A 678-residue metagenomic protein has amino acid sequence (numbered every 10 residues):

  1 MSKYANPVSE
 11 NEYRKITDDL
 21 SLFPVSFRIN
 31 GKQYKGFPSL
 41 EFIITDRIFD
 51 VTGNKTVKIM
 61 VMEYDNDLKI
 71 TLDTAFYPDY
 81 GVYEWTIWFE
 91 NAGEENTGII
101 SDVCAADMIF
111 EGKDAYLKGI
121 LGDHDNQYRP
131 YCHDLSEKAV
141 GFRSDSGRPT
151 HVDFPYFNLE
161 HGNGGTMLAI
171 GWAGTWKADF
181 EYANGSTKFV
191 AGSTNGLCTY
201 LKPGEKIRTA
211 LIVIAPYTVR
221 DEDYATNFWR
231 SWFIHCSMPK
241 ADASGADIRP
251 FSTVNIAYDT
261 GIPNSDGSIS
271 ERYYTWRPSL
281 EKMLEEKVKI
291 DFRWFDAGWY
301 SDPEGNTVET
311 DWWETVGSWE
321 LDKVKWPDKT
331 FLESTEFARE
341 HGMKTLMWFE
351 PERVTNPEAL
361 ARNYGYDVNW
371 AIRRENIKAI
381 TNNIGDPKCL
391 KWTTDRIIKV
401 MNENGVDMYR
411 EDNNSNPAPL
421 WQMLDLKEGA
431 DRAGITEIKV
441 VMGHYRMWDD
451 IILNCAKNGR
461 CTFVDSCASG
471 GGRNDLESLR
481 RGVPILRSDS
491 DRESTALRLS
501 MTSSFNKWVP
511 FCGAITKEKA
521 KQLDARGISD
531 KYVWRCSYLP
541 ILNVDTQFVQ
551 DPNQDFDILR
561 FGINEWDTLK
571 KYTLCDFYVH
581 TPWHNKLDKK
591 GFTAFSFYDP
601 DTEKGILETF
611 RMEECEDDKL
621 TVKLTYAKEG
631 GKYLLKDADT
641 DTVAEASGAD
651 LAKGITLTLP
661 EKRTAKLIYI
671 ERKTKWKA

Functional and structural regions predicted by a protein language model:
S2-S186, S193-C198, Y633-E645: Polysaccharide-binding surfaces and accessory modules of carbohydrate-active proteins
S21-I43, G162-G171, V219-N255, E286-A297 (+3 more regions): Glycine-rich, aromatic-flanked loop segments that form ligand/cofactor-binding clefts across common enzyme folds
I29-K35, H444-V643, T658-I668: Active-site-proximal substrate-binding groove within the catalytic cores of carbohydrate-active enzymes
I87-F89, K388-E477, V483-P484, W566 (+1 more regions): Active-site and adjacent substrate-binding regions of carbohydrate-active enzymes
T199-T218, R663-E671: Short Pro-Gly-centered flexible turn/kink motifs
P250-I398, N404-M408, N414-L420, D425: Aromatic-lined carbohydrate-binding/catalytic grooves of carbohydrate-active enzymes
A646-A678: C-terminal beta-strand-rich structural cap/linker in extracellular carbohydrate-active enzymes
